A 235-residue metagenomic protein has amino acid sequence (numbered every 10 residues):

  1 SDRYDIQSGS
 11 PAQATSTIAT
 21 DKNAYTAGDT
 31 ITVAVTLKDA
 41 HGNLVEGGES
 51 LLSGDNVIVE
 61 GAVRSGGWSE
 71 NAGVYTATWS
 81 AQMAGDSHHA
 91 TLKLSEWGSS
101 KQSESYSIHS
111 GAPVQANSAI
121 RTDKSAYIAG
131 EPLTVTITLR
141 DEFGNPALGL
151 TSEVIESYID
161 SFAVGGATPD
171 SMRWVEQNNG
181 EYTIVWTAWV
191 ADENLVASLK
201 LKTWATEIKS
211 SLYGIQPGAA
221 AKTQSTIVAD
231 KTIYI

Functional and structural regions predicted by a protein language model:
S1-L44, A84-S87, K93-P146, K200-I235: Short S/T/G/P-enriched beta-strand
T17-D21, V63-S65, V74-T76, A119-D123 (+3 more regions): Short structured motifs
A24, E60-G61, A72, E153-I155 (+5 more regions): Exposed regions on extracellular, virion, or secretory-pathway luminal proteins
D29-I31, L37-G66, E131-L133, L139-W174: Short flexible loop/turn segments that cap and initiate beta-strands
T30, A72-T76, S87, P132 (+2 more regions): A generic structural signal for beta-strand entry/edge sites
W68-G73, Q82, W174-G180: Short proline/glycine- and polar residue-rich coil/turn motifs
A77-M83, I184-V190: Short, hydrophobic beta-strand segments
